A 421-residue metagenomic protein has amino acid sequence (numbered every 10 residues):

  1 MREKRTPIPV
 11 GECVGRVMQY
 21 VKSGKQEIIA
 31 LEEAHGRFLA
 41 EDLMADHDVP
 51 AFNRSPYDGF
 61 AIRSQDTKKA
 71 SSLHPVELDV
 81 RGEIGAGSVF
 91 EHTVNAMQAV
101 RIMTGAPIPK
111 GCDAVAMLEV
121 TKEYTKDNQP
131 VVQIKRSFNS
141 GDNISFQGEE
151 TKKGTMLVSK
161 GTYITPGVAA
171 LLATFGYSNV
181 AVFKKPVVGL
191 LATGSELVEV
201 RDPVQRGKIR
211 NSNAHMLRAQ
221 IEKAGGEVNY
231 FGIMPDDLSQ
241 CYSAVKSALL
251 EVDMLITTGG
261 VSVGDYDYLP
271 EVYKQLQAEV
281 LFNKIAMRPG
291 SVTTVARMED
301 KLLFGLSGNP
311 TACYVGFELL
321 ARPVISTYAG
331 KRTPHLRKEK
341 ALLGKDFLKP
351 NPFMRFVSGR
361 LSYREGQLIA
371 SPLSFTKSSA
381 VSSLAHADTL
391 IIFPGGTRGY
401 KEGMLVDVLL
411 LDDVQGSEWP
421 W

Functional and structural regions predicted by a protein language model:
M1-H74, R101, R332-F356, P420-W421: Short, low-complexity N-terminal leaders and the immediately following helix N-cap/first helix
R2-R5, V10, A61-Y230, S374 (+2 more regions): Short, glycine/charged-enriched hinge/interface segments at domain edges or termini
E3-G11, S178-L306, P310-G316, L320: Helix-rich terminal scaffold detector
T6-V14, E27, L31, N53 (+14 more regions): Generic structural signal for well-ordered, non-membrane alpha-helical segments in soluble metabolic enzymes
V17, G59, G154, L190 (+4 more regions): Residue-level signal for inorganic ion chemistry
M18-K25, D42, I108, K122 (+9 more regions): Structural signal for hydrophobic packing residues in well-ordered secondary-structure cores of soluble enzyme domains
E27-E32, G36, E41, G87 (+2 more regions): Flexible glycine/proline-rich
F52-N53, V180-V182, D265, L348-K349 (+1 more regions): Replace "in large, NTP-powered and nucleic-acid-processing enzymes" with "in large, NTP-powered factors and other
